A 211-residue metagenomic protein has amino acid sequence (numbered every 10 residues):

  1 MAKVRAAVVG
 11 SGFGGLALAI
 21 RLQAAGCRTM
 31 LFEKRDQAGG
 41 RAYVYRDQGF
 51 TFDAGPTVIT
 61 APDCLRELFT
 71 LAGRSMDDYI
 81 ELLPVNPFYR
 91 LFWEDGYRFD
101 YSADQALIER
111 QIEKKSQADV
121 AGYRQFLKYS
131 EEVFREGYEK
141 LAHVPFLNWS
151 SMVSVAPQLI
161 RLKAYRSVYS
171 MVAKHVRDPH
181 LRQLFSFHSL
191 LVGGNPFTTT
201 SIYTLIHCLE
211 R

Functional and structural regions predicted by a protein language model:
M1, M30, M76, M152-A156 (+1 more regions): Detector for methionine-enriched segments
A2-V4, F50-F52, M152-V155, R211: A short, structure-level motif marking secondary-structure boundaries and short turns
K3-E132: N-terminal glycine-rich phosphate/pyrophosphate-binding loop and immediately adjacent elements
T70, S186, T204-H207: Generic alpha-helical structural context detector
M76-D77, Y101, F146-L147, L205-C208: Short, intrinsically disordered/low-complexity patches at protein termini and at juxtamembrane boundaries
E94-T200: Rossmann-like flavin
T199-R211: Residues forming anionic-ligand binding surfaces in small-molecule and nucleic-acid pockets of primarily soluble enzymes
